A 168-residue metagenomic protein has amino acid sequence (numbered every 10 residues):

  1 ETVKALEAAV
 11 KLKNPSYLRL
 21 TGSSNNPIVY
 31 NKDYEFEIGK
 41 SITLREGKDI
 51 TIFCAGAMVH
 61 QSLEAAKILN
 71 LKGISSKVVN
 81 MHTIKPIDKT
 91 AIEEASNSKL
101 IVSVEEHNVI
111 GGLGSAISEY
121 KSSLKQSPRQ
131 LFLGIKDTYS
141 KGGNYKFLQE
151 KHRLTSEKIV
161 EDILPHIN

Functional and structural regions predicted by a protein language model:
E1-L12: Internal gly/pro-rich beta-alpha loop/helix module that stabilizes soluble enzyme cofactors or their anionic handles
K11-L12, S16-N168: Thiamine diphosphate
